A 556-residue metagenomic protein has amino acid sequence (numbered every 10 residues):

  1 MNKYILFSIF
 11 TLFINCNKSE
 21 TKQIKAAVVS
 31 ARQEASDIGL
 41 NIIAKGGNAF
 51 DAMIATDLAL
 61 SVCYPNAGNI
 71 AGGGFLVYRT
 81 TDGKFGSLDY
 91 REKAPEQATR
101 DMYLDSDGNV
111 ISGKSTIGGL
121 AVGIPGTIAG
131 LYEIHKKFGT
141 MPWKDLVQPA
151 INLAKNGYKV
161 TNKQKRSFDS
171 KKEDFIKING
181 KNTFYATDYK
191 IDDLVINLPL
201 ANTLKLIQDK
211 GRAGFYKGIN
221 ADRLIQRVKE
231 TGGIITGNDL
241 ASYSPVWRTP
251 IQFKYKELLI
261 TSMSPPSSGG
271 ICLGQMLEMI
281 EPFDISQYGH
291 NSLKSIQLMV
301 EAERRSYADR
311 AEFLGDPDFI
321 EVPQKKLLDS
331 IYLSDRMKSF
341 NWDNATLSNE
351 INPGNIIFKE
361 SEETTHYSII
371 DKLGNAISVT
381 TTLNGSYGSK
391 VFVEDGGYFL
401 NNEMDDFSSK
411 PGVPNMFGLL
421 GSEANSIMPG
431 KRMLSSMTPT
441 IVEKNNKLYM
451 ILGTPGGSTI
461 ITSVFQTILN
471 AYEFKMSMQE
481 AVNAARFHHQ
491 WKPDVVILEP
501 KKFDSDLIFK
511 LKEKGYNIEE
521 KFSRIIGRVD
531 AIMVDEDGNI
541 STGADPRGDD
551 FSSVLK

Functional and structural regions predicted by a protein language model:
M1-K22: Bacterial Sec-dependent N-terminal signal peptides
S19-D37, N41, A49-G211, F215-K217 (+6 more regions): Noncatalytic scaffold domains of N-terminal-nucleophile
V62-S87, I234-T236, A376-K444, F474 (+1 more regions): Active-site rim segments in enzyme catalytic domains, especially the processed small/beta chain of N-terminal
T261-G270, T364, S368, T380-V391 (+2 more regions): Glycine-rich phosphate/pyrophosphate-binding beta-alpha loops
G270-S286, V442-M450, G456-M478, V482: M16/insulysin-pitrilysin zinc metalloprotease superfamily fold
P282-L383, D395-G396, P411-G412, F522: Internal maturation/activation junctions in enzymes
K431, E473-R524: Extended C-terminal subregions enriched in glycine
